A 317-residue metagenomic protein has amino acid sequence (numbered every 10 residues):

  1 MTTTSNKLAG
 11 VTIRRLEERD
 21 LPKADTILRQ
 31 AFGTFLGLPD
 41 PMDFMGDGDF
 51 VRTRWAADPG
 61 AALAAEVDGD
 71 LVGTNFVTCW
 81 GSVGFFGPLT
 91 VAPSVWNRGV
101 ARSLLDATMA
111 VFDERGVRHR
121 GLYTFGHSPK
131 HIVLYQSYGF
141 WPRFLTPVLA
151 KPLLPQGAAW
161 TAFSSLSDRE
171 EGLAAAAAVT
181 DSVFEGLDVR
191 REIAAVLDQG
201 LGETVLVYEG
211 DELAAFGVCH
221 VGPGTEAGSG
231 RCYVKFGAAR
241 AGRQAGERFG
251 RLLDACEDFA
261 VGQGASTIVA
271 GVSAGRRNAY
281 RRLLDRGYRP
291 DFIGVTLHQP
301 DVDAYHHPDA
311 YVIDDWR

Functional and structural regions predicted by a protein language model:
T2-L8, E18-F35, Q156-A159, S167-S182 (+1 more regions): A short, well-structured alpha-helix characteristic of acyl/acetyltransferase catalytic modules
T3, L21, D25-F76, E185-V205: Active-site rim helix/loop that mediates acceptor-substrate recognition in acyltransferases
A64, D70-T78, F85-T90, L206 (+2 more regions): Conserved beta-strand in the GNAT
S82, G121-F125, W141-L154, R289-V302: Conserved catalytic-core motifs of GNAT/GCN5-like acyltransferases
S82-S94, A227-R243: Conserved acetyl-CoA binding element of GNAT-fold acetyltransferases
F86, F112-H127, V261-S273: Conserved GNAT acetyl-CoA-binding A-motif
P88-V91, N97-V111, H119, Q136-S137 (+1 more regions): Conserved acetyl-CoA-binding loop-helix of GNAT-fold acetyltransferases
S137-Y233: Amide-forming acyltransferase catalytic core, primarily the GNAT-like/NAT-type and related acyltransferase folds
